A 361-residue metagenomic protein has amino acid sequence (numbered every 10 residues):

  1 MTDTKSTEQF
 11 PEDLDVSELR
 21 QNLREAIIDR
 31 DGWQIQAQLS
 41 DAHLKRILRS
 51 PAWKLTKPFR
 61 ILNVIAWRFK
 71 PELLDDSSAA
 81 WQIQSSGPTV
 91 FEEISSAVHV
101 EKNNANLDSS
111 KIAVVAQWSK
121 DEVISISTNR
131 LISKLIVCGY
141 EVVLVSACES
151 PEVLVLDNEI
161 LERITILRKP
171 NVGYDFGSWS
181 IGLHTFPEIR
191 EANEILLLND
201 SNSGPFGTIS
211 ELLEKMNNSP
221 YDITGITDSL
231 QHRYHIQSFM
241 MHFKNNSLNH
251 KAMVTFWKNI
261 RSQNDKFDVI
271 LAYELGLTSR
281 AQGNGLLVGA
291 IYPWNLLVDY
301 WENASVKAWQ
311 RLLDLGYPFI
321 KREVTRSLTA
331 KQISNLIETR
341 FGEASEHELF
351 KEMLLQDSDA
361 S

Functional and structural regions predicted by a protein language model:
M1-F91, S361: Boundary detector for helix-to-coil junctions that initiate low-complexity/charged tails
P11, R20, I27, S77-S361: ER/Golgi luminal nucleotide-sugar-dependent glycosyltransferases, focusing on the catalytic module
